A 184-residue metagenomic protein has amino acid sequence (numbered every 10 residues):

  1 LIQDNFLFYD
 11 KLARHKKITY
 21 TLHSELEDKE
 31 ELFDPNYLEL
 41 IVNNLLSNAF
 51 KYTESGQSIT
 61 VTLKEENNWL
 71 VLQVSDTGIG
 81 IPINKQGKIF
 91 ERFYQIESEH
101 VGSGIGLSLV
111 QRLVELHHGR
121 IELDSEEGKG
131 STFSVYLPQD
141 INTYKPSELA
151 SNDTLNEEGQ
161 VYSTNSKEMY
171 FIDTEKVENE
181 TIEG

Functional and structural regions predicted by a protein language model:
K11, I79-G80: Glycine-rich G1-box
E30-F33: Conserved micro-motifs of the catalytic ATP-binding
A49-F50: Short helix-loop "hinge" at the ATP-lid/N-box region of the Bergerat-fold HATPase_c
G56-N68: Short beta-strand/loop element within the Bergerat-fold HATPase_c
I81-F93: Short conserved segment of the HATPase_c
G106, V110: Short alpha-helical Gxxx[C/S/T] motif in the catalytic ATP-binding
V114-E115: Detector for a conserved hydrophobic position within an alpha-helical segment of the HATPase_c
